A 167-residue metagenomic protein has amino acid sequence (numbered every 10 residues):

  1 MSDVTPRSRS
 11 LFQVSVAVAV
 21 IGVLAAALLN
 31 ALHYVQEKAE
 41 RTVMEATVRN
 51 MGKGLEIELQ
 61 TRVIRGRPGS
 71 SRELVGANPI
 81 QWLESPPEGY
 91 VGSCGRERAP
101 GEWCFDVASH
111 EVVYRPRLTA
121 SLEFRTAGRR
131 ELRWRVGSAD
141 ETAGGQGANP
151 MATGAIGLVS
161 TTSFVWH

Functional and structural regions predicted by a protein language model:
M1-Q36: N-terminal single-pass transmembrane signal-anchor helix
K38-R65: Membrane-proximal N-terminal amphipathic helix
L55-Y90: Short, glycine/small-hydrophobic-rich surface segments
P79-H167: Intrinsically disordered, low-complexity regions enriched in Pro/Ser/Thr/Gly and acidic residues
